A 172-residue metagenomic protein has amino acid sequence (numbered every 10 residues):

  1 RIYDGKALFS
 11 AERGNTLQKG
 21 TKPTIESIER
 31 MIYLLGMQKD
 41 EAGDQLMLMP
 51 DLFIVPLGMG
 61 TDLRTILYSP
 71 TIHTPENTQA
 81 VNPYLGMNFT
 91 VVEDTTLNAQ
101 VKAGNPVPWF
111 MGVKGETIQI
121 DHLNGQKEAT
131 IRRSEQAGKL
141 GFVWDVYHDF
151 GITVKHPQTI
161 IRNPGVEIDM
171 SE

Functional and structural regions predicted by a protein language model:
R1-I2, M47: Core alpha/beta catalytic barrel or barrel-like domain that forms the active/cofactor pocket in diverse metabolic
Y3-M37, D51-L52, G58-E172: Sequence/fold signature of self-assembling virion shell proteins
E41, Q45-P50: Short gly/pro-enriched beta-turn/loop segments at secondary-structure junctions
